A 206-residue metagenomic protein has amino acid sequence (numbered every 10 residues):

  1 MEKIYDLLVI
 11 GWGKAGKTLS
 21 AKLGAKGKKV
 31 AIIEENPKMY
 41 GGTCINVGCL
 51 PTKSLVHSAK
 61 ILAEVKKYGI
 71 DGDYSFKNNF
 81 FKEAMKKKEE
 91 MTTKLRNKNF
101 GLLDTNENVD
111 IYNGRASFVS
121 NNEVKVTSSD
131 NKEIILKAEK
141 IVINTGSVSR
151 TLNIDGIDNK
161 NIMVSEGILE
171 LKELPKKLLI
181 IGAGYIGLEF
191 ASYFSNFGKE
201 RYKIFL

Functional and structural regions predicted by a protein language model:
M1-G13, L174-G184: Beta1/beta-strand and adjacent pyrophosphate-binding region of the FAD-binding site in flavoprotein oxidoreductases
E2-Y5, K22-K28, E34-L174: Glycine-rich flavin
I10, I33-E34, I204-L206: The conserved SAM/SAH-binding core of class I Rossmann-like methyltransferase domains, concentrating on the hydrophobic
L19-S20, G24, G187-A191: Small-residue (primarily alanine) positions within well-ordered alpha-helices, especially packing/interaction faces
K172-L206: Rossmann-like NAD(P)H-binding beta-loop-alpha module
